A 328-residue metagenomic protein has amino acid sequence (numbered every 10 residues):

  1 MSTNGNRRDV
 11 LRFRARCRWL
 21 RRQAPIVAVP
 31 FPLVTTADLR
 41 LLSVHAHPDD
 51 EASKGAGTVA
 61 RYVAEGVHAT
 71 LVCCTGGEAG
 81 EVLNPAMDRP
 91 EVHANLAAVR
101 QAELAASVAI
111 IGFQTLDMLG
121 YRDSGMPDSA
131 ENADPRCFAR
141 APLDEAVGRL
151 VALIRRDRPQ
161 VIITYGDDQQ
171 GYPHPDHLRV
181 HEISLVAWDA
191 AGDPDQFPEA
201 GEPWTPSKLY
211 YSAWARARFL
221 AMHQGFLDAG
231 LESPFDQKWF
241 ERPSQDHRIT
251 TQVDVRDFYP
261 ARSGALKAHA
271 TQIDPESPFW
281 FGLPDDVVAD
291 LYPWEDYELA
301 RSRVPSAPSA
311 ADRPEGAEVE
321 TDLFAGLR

Functional and structural regions predicted by a protein language model:
N4, R8-D157, E298-R301, S306-S309: Active-site rim/loop-helix segments in enzyme catalytic domains that contact anionic ligands
N4-A37, D193-R328: C-terminal accessory domains and tails appended to enzymatic cores
H45-H47, H174-H177, H269: Histidine-centered active-site/metal-ligand motif
E51, E78-E81, D167-P173, A217-F219: Active-site environment of divalent metal-dependent phosphoester hydrolases
V82, S129, P175, L220-H223: Short, well-ordered secondary-structure micro-motifs
A86-D88, R179, Q224-D228: Short secondary-structure boundary/capping segments
D117-S212: Internal alpha/beta domain cores that form substrate/cofactor-binding pockets in large enzymes and binding proteins
